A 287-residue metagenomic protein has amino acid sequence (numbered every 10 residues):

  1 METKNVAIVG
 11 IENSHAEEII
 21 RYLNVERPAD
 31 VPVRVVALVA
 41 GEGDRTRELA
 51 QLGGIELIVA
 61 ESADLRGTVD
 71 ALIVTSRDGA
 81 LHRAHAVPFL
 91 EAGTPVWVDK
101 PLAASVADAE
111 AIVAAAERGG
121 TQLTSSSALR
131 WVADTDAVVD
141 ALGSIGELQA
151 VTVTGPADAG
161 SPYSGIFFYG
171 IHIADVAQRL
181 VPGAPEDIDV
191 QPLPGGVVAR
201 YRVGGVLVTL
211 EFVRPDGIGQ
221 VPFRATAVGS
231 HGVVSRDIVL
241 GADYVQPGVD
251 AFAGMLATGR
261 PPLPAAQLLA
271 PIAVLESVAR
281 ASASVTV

Functional and structural regions predicted by a protein language model:
M1-G53, G143, L263: N-terminal Rossmann-like dinucleotide-binding module
I11-S14, V25-A29, V39, D44-R45 (+6 more regions): Secretory/organelle targeting and membrane-embedding segments
A16, T46, H82, A109 (+5 more regions): A general structural signal for well-ordered alpha-helical segments in protein cores
V39, V153-G219, A266-L269: Rossmann-like dinucleotide-binding domain that binds NAD(P)(H)
Q51-G54, A63-R66, A71-V74, M255-V287: C-terminal helix-rich "cap/oligomerization" subdomain common to oxidoreductases
G53-V113: Beta-loop-alpha module in the N-terminal Rossmann-like domain of NAD(P)-dependent dehydrogenases, especially those
A103-Y163: A contiguous active-site-proximal alpha/beta segment in oxidoreductase catalytic domains
P192-P194, R200-I272: NAD(P)-dinucleotide binding in Rossmann-like oxidoreductases
